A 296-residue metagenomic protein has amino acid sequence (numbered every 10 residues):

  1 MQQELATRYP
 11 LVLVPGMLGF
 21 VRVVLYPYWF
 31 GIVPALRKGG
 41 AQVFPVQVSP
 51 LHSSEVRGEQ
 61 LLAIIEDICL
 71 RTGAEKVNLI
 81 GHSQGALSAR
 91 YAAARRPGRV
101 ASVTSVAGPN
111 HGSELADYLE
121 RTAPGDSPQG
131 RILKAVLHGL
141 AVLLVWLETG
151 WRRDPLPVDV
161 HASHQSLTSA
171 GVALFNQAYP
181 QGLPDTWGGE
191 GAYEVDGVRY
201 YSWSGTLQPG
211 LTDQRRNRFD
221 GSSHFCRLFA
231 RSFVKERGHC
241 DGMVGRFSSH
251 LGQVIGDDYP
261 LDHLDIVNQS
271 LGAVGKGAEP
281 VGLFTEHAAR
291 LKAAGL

Functional and structural regions predicted by a protein language model:
M1-L5, G191-A192: Short boundary motifs at domain starts and secondary-structure transition points
Q3-V77, Q129-K134: Active-site catalytic motif of lipid deacylating hydrolases and related acyltransferases
P15, V43, E59-F175: Serine-dependent carboxylesterase/thioesterase catalytic core of lipase-like alpha/beta-hydrolase/SGNH enzymes
M17-G19, P50-L51, P109-H111, G205-G210 (+1 more regions): Short, solvent-exposed loop/turn segments at secondary-structure junctions
V24-Y26, E114-L119, L211-R216: Short aromatic-enriched loop/helix-cap "lid" or pocket-rim segments at secondary-structure transitions that line
Y28-G31, R96-G98, L119-A123, F219 (+1 more regions): Glycine-rich, phosphate-binding/catalytic loops in enzymes
W151-L207: A conserved mid-domain beta-alpha-beta active-site/ligand-binding segment of alpha/beta enzyme cores
W187-L296: C-terminal catalytic-base region of ester-bond hydrolases, centering on the histidine of the charge-relay
